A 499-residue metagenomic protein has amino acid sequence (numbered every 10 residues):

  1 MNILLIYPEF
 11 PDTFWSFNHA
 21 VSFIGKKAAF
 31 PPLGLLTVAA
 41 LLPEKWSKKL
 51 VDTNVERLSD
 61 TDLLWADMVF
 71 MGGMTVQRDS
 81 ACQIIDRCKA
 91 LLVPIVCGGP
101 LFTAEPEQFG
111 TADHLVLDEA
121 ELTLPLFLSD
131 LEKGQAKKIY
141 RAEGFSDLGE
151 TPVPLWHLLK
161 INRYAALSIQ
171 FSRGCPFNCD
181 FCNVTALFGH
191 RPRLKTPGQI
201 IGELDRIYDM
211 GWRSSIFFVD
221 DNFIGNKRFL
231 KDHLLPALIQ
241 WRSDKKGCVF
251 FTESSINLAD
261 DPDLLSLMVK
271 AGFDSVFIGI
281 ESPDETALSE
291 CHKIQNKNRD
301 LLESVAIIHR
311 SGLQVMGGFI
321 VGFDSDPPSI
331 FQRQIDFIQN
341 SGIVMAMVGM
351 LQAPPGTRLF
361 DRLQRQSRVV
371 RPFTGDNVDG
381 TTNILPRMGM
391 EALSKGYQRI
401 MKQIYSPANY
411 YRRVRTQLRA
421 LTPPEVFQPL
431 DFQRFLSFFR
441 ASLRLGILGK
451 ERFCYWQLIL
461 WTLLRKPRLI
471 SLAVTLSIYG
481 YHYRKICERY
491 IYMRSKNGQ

Functional and structural regions predicted by a protein language model:
M1-W212: Acidic, low-complexity intrinsically disordered segments
N2-L5, D12, S47, D62 (+4 more regions): Radical SAM enzyme core and accessory elements
L5, M71, F218-D220, I278 (+1 more regions): Conserved beta-strand positions
F10-S16, A104-Q108, N226-R228, T286-C291 (+3 more regions): Flexible glycine/acidic-rich beta-alpha junction loops that bind and position SAM and/or redox cofactors in anaerobic
K45, F127-K137, T151-P154, L158 (+10 more regions): Phosphate/oxyanion-binding loops and surfaces in catalytic or ligand/nucleic-acid-binding neighborhoods
V51-V55, G144-T151, Q314, D326-G349 (+1 more regions): A C-terminal junction/extension of Radical SAM enzymes
E107-L126, L267-S275, R333-V348: Structural recognition of alpha->loop->beta junctions
P152-M316, F323, P327-D336, Q364: Radical SAM [4Fe-4S] cluster-binding motif and immediate context
